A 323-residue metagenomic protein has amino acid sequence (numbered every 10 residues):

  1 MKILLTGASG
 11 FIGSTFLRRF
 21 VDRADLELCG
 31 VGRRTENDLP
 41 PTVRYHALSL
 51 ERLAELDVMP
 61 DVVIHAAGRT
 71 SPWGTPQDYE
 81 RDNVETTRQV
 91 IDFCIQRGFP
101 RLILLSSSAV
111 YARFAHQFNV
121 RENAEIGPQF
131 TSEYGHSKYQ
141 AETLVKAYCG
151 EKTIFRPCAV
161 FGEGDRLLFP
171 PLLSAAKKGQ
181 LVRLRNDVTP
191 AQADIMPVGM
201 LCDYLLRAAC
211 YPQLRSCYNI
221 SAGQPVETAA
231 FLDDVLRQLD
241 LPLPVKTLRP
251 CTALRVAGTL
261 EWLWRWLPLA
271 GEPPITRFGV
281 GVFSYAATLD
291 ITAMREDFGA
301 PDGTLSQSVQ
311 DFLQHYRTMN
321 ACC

Functional and structural regions predicted by a protein language model:
I3-R23: N-terminal Rossmann NAD(P)H-binding glycine-rich loop of SDR-like oxidoreductase domains
N37, A47-E85, Q89, F93-R97 (+1 more regions): NAD(P)H-binding glycine-rich loop region in Rossmannoid oxidoreductase-like domains and their noncatalytic homologs
Q89-E133: Conserved Rossmann-fold NAD(P)-dependent oxidoreductase catalytic core, especially the SDR/UDP-sugar
H116-V160, D165, L181: Catalytic helix-loop patch of NAD(P)-dependent Rossmann-fold dehydrogenases
Q140, R166-P171, D187-A209, R215-N219: Substrate-positioning beta->alpha
E163-D165, P190-M200, Y218-Q238, T247-G258 (+2 more regions): Substrate-binding strand-loop-helix patch in Rossmann-like NAD(P)-dependent oxidoreductase/epimerase domains
L236-S284: Terminal hydrophobic/aromatic helix or amphipathic segment near a protein terminus
L289-C323: Amphipathic terminal alpha-helices
